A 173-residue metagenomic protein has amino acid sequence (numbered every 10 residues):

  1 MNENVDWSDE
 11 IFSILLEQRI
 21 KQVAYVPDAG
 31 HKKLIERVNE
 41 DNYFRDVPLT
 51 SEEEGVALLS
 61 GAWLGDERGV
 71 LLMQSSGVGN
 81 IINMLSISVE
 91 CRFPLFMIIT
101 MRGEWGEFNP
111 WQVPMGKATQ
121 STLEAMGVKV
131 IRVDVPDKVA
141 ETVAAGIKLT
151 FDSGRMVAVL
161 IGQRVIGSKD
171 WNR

Functional and structural regions predicted by a protein language model:
M1-R173: Thiamine diphosphate
